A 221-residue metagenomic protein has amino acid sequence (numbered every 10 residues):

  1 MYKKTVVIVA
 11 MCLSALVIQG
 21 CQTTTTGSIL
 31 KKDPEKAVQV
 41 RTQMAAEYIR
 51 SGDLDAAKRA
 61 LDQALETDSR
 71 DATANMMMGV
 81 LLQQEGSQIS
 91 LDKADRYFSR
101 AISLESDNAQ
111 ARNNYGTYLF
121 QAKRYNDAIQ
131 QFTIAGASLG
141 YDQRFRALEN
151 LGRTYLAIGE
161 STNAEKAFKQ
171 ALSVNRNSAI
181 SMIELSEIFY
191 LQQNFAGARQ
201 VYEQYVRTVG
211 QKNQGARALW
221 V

Functional and structural regions predicted by a protein language model:
A15-A37: Bacterial Sec signal peptide processing site at the extreme N-terminus
K32-E85, R96: Post-signal-peptide N-terminal segment of Sec-exported extracytoplasmic proteins
D33, T67, S103-L104, S138-G140 (+2 more regions): Structural marker of alpha-solenoid helical repeat scaffolds
Q43, M77-V80, N114, N150 (+2 more regions): Canonical tetratricopeptide repeat
G52-R59, E85-R100, A122-I134, I158-Q170 (+1 more regions): Structural signature of tandem alpha-helical TPR/SEL1-like repeats, specifically the intra-repeat loop/turn
A74, A111, F145-A147, S181 (+1 more regions): TPR alpha-solenoid repeat register
G79, Q84-Q88, G140-Q143, G159 (+2 more regions): Short coil/turn linking the two alpha-helices of tandem helical-hairpin repeats
